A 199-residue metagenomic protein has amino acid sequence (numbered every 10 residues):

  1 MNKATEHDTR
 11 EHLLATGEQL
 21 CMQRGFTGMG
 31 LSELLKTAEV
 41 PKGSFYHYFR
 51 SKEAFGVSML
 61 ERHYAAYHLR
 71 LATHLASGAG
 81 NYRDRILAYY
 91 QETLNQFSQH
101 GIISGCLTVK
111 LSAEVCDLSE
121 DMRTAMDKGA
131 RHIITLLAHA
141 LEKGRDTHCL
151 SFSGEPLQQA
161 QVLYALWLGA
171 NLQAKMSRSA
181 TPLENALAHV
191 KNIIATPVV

Functional and structural regions predicted by a protein language model:
M1-D8: N-terminal intrinsically disordered/low-complexity leader segments
H12, T16-S58: Helix-turn-helix
S58, A72-S104, P156-L163: Hydrophobic alpha-helical connector segments
E61-H68: Short, basic, alpha-helical segments at the C-terminal edge of helix-turn-helix-like DNA-binding modules
H68, A72, D84-A88, E120-D146 (+1 more regions): Amphipathic alpha-helical packing segments from all-alpha helical-bundle domains
R85, Q99-D121: Amphipathic alpha-helical segments used for helix-helix packing
A88-Q96, R131-K143, T147, V162 (+2 more regions): C-terminal peripheral helix-coil segments that are non-catalytic and often amphipathic
